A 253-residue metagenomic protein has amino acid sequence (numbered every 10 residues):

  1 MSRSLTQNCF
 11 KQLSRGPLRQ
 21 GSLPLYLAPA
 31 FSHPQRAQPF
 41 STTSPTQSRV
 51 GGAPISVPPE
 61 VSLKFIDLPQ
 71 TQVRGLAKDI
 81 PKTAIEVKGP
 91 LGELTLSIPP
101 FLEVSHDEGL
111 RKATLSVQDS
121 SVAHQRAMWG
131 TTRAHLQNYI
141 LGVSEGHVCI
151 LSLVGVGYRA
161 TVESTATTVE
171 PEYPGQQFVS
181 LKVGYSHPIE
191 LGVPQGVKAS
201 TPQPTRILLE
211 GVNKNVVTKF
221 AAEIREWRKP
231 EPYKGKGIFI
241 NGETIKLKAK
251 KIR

Functional and structural regions predicted by a protein language model:
M1-R49: N-terminal mitochondrial targeting presequence
P34-Q38, T114-V117, G196-S200: Short amphipathic alpha-helical segments, especially helix-boundary/capping motifs
T42-H147, V156, S164-T168, Y173-Q176 (+6 more regions): Conserved loop->alpha-helix
A77-K78, E190, S200-T201: Solvent-exposed alpha-helices and their adjacent loops that cap or buttress functional pockets in soluble metabolic
C149-L151: Short, well-structured beta-strand/strand-turn elements
R159, I189-E190: A short, conserved loop immediately preceding a beta-strand within the C-terminal catalytic
G196-F239: Mixed-charge, glycine-accented linear interaction segment located at domain edges/termini
